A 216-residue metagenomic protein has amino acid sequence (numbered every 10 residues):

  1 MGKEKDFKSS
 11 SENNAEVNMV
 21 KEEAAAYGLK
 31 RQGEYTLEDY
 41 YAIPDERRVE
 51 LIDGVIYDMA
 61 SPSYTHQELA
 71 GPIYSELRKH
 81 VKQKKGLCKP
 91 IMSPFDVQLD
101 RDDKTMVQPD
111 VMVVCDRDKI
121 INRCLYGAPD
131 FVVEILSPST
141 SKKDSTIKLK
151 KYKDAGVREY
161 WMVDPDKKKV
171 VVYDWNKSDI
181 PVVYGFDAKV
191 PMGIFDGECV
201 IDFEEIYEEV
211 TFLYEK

Functional and structural regions predicted by a protein language model:
G2-K216: Gly/Pro/Ser/Thr-rich low-complexity, intrinsically disordered segments predominantly at protein N-termini
